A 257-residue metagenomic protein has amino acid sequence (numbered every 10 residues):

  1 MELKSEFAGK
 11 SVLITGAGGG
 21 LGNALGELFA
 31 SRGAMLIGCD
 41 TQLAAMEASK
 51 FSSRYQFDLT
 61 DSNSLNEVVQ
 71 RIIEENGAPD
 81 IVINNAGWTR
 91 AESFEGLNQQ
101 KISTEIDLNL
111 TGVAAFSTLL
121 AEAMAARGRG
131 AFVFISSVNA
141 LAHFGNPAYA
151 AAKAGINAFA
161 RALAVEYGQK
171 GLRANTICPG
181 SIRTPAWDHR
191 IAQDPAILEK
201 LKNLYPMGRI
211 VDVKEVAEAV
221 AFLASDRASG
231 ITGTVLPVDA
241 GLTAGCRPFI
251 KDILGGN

Functional and structural regions predicted by a protein language model:
G18-G19: Conserved glycine-rich cofactor-binding loop
S93-F94, N98-I106, L201: Substrate-binding pocket helix/loop in short-chain dehydrogenase/reductase
L97, H143-A151, A162, R190 (+1 more regions): Active-site loop-to-helix junction immediately N-terminal to the catalytic Tyr of the SDR YXXXK motif in Rossmann-fold
S117, A152, A160: Active-site helix of classical SDR
E122, V165-Q169, S229: Alpha-helical segment proximal to the catalytic Tyr-Lys
S137: Residue(s) in the substrate-gating loop at a strand-loop-helix junction that position the organic substrate next
R209-V238, T243: C-terminal substrate-recognition "lid" of short-chain dehydrogenase/reductases
